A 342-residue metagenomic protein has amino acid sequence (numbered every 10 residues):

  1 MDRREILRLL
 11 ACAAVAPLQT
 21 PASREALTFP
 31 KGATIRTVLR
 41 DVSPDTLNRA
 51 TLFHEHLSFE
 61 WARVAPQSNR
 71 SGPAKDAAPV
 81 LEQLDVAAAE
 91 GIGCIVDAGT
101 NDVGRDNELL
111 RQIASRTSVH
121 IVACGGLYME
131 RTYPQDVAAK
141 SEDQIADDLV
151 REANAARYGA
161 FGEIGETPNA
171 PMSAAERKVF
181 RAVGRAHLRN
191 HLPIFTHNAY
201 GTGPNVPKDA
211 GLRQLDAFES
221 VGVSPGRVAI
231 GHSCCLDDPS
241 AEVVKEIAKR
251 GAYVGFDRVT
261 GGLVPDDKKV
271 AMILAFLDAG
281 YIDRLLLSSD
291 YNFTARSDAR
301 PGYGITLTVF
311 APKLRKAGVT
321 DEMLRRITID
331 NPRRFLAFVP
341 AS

Functional and structural regions predicted by a protein language model:
I6-T20, A33-R40, G302-S342: Mid-to-C-terminal alpha-helical segments outside catalytic/metal-binding sites
L27-V64: Replace "His-x-His-based motif
N48-F53, P66-H120, E142-R157: Alpha-helical scaffold segments that flank or form the walls of functional sites
H54, I95, H187, V254 (+3 more regions): Divalent metal-coordination and catalytic microenvironments
W61-A65, N107, N205-L215, D238-I247 (+3 more regions): Histidine/acidic-residue-rich catalytic or RNA/ligand-binding cores of hydrolases and nuclease-related proteins
Q112-R116, H120-P193, R250-Y253, V259-G262: Active-site gating/metal-coordination segments in enzymes
A155-D238: Divalent metal-binding pocket/active-site signature
H197, G201, D257-V259, Y281-R300: Short acidic/histidine-rich active-site segments
